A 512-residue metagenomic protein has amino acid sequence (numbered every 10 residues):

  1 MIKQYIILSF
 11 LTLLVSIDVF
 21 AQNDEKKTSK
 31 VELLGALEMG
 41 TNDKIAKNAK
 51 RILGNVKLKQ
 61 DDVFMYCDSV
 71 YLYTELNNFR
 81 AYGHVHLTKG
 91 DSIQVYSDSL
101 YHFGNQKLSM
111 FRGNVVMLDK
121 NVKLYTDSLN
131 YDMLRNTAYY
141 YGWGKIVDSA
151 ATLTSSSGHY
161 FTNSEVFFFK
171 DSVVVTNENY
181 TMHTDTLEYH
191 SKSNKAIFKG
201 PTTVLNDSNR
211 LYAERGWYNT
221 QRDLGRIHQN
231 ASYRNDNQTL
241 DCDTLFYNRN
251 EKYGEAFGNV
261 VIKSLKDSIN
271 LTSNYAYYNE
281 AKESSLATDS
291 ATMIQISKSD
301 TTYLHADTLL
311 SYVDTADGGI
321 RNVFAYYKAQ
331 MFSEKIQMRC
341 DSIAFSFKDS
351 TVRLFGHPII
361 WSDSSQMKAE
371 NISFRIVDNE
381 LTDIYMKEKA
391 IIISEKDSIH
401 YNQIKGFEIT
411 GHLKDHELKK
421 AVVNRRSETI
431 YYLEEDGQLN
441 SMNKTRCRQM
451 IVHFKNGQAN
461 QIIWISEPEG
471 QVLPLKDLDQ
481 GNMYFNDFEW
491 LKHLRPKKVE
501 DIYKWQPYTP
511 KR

Functional and structural regions predicted by a protein language model:
M1-K26: Bacterial Sec-dependent N-terminal signal peptides
A21-R512: N-terminal amphipathic/hydrophobic interface segments
